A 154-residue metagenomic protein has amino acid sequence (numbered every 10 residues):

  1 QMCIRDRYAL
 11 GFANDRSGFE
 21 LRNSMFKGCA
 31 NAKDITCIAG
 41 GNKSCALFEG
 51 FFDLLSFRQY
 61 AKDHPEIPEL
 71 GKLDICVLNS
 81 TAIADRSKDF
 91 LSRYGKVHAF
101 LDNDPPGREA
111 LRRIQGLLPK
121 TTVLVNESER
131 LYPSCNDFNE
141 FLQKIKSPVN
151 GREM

Functional and structural regions predicted by a protein language model:
M2-I4: Short, small-residue-biased leader/transition segments that mark boundaries at the very start of proteins
Y8-N14: Short beta-strand scaffold segments in enzyme catalytic cores
N14-N23: Catalytic donor nucleotide-activated moiety binding site of glycosyltransferases and closely related
S24-K43: Glycine-/acidic-rich phosphate or pyrophosphate-binding loops and their flanking alpha/beta elements
K43, Q59-M154: TOPRIM fold recognition
E49-F52, N103: Helix N-cap/beta->alpha junction signal
S56: Phosphate-binding glycine-rich loops and their immediate beta-loop-alpha structural context
